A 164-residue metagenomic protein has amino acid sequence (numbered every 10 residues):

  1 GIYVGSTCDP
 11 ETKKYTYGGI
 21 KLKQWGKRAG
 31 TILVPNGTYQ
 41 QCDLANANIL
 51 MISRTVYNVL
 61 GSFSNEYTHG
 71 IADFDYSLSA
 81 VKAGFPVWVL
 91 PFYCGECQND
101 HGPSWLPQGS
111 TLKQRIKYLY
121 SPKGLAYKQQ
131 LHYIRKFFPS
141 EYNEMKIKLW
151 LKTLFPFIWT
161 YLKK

Functional and structural regions predicted by a protein language model:
G1-I2, V87: Short, Asp-centered acidic motifs that coordinate Mg2+ and/or phosphate in catalytic or ligand-binding sites
Y3-K21: Short beta-strand-to-loop element that shapes/binds the nucleotide-sugar donor at the catalytic cleft/hinge
Y3-S6, K27-G30, L50, Y57 (+3 more regions): Structured catalytic cores of enzymes that bind and process phosphorylated ligands/cofactors
G19-Q24, W105-Q108: Short, hinge-like loop/turn segments at secondary-structure boundaries
G30-I52, R115-Y118: A recurrent flexible, glycine/aromatic-enriched loop bordering the glycosyltransferase active site that acts as
A45, L50-G61, E66-Y93: A short, conserved alpha-helix in the catalytic core of glycosyltransferases
A83-S110: Active-site donor/metal-binding and catalytic loop motifs of nucleotide-sugar-dependent glycosylation enzymes
Q108-K164: Non-catalytic, C-terminal membrane-associated alpha-helical segments of glycosyltransferases
